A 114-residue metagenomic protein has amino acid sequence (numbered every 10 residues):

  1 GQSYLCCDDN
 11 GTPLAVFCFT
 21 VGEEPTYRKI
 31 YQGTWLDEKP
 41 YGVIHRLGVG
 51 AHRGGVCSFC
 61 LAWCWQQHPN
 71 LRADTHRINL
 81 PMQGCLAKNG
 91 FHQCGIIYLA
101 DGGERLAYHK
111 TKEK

Functional and structural regions predicted by a protein language model:
Q2, L14, H52, W65-L71: Short glycine/proline-enriched coil/turn segments at helix->beta-strand junctions
Q2-F19: Conserved beta-hairpin
V16-C18, C64, I78-P81: Short, hydrophobic/π-rich interface segment
V16-H52: Conserved acyl-donor/pantetheine-binding loop and adjacent beta-alpha core of acyl/acetyltransferases and related
L36-D37, L99-K114: C-terminal "cap" of GNAT-fold acetyltransferases
V43, Q66-I78: Conserved GNAT acetyl-CoA-binding A-motif
V49-Q66, Q83-K88: Conserved acetyl-CoA-binding loop-helix of GNAT-fold acetyltransferases
R77-I96, A100-G103: Conserved active-site alpha-helix within GNAT-family acetyltransferase domains
